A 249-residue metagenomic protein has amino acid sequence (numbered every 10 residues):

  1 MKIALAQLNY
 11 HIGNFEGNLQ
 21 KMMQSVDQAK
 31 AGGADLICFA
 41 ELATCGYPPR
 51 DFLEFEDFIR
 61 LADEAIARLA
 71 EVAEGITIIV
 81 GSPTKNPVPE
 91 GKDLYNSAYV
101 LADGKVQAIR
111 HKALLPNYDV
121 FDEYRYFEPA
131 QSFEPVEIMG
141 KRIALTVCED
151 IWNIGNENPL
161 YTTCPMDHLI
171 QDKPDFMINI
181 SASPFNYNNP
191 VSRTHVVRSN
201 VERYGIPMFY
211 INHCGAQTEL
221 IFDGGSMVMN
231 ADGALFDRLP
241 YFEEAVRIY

Functional and structural regions predicted by a protein language model:
M1-Y249: Enzyme catalytic cores with a strong preference for nitrogen-chemistry domains
